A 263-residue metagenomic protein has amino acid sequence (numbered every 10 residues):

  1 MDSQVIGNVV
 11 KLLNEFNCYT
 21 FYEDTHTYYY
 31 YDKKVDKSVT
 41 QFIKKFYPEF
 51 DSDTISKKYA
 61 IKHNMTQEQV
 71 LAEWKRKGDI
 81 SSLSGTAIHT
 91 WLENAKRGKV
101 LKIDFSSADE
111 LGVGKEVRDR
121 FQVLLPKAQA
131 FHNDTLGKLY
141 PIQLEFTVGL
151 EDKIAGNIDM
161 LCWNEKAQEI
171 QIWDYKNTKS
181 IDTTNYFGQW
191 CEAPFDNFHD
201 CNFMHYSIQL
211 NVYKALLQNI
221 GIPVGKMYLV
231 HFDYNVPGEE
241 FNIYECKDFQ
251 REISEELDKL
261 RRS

Functional and structural regions predicted by a protein language model:
M1-E151: Nuclease catalytic cores
K77, E110-V113, C191-F203: Short histidine-centered catalytic/ligand-binding loop motif
H89, I158-N164, Q168-A193, Y213: Conserved catalytic cores of phosphodiester-cleaving nucleases, focusing on short active-site segments
R97, F146-V148, K166, S180-T183 (+3 more regions): Accessory terminal regions of nucleic-acid processing enzymes
S106, E116, D134-G137, K166 (+3 more regions): DEDD superfamily 3′-5′ metal-dependent exonuclease/proofreading module
K138-K166, K179-S180: Active-site metal-binding core of divalent-cation-utilizing nuclease and nuclease-like domains
A155, Q168-I170, G238-I243: Short, mixed charged/polar active-site loops that provide acid/base catalysis or chelate metal/phosphate cofactors
H199-S207, V212-S263: Metal-dependent nuclease catalytic regions and adjoining charged, substrate-binding loops involved in nucleic-acid end
